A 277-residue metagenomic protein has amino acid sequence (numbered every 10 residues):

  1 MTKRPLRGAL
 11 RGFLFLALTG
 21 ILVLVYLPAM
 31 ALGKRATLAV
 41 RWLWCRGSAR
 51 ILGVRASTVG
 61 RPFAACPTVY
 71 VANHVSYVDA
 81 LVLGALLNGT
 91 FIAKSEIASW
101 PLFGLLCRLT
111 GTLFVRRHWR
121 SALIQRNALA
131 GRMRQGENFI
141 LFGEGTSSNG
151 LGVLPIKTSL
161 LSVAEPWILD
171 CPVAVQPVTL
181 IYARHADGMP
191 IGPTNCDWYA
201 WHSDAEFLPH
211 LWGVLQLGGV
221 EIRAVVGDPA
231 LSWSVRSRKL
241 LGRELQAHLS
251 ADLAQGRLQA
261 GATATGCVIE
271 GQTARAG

Functional and structural regions predicted by a protein language model:
M1-S57, L105-L109, G219: A transmembrane-helix-recognition feature enriched in membrane-embedded lipid enzymes and envelope glyco-/phospholipid
L22-L27, A31-L38, A49-I51, C66-R120 (+1 more regions): Catalytic core of membrane glycerolipid acyltransferases/transacylases, capturing the structured, soluble-facing
M30-R35, T146-N149, L231-S232: Short histidine/acidic/glycine/proline-rich micro-motifs that form metal- and phosphate-coordinating active-site loops
G60-F63, A128-R134: Short amphipathic alpha-helix with an adjacent loop that forms part of the alpha/beta core around
P67-V69, N138-F142, A174, R223: Residue-level preference for the first positions of well-ordered beta-strands
F103-G104, H118, G150-R236: A cross-family acyltransferase "interaction/gating" segment
L129, E137-F139, G143-I156: Soluble extracytoplasmic domains of inner/organellar membrane proteins
L215-G277: A cross-taxonomic marker for long C-terminal extensions/tails that follow the last structured domain
